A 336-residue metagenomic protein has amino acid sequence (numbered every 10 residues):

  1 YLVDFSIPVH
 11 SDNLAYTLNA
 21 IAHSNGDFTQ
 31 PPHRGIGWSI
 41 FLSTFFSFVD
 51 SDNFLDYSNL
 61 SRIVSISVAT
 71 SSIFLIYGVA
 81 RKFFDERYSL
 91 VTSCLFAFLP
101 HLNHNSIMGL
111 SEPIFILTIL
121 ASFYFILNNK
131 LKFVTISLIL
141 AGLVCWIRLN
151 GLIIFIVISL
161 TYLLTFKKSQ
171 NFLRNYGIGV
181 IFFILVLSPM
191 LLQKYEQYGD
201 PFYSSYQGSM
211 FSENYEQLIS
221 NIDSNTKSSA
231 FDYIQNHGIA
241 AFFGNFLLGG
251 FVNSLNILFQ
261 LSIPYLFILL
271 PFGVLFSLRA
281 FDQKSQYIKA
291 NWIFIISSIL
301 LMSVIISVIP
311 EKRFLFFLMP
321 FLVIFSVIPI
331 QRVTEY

Functional and structural regions predicted by a protein language model:
F5-T17, T29-F45, D52-N59, G109 (+1 more regions): Extracytoplasmic catalytic/substrate-binding loops of multi-pass membrane glycan-assembly enzymes
S11, R34-G35, H101-I114, E311: Short acidic/glycine- and proline-prone juxtamembrane loop motifs at membrane-interface regions of multi-pass membrane
T17, S106, E112, V144-L149 (+4 more regions): Hydrophobic/aromatic-rich transmembrane helices and adjacent perimembrane loops
P32, I36, I40, D50-S71 (+3 more regions): Loop-to-helix entry region of an early transmembrane alpha helix in multi-pass inner-membrane enzymes
L60-F83, L117, A121: Transmembrane-helix motifs of polytopic, lipid-linked glycan transferases
I76, G244-Y287, I299: Hydrophobic, aromatic-rich transmembrane alpha-helices and their immediate juxtamembrane boundary segments
T92-P100, Y124, A141-C145: Short helix- or helix-capping micro-motifs that position conserved polar/aromatic residues at function-defining sites
F125-F133, I154-L187, L191-L192, Q197: Perimembrane helix-loop-helix junctions
